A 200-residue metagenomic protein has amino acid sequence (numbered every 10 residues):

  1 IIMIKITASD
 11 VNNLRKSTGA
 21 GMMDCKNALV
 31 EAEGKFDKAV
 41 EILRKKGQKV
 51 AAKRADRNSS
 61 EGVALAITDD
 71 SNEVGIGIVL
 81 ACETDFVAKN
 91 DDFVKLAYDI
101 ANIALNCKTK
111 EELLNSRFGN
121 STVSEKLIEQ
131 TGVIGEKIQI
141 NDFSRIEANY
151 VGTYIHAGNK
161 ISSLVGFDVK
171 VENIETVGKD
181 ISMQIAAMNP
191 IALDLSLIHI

Functional and structural regions predicted by a protein language model:
I4-I198: N-terminal assembly/interaction segments in proteins that build large macromolecular machines
